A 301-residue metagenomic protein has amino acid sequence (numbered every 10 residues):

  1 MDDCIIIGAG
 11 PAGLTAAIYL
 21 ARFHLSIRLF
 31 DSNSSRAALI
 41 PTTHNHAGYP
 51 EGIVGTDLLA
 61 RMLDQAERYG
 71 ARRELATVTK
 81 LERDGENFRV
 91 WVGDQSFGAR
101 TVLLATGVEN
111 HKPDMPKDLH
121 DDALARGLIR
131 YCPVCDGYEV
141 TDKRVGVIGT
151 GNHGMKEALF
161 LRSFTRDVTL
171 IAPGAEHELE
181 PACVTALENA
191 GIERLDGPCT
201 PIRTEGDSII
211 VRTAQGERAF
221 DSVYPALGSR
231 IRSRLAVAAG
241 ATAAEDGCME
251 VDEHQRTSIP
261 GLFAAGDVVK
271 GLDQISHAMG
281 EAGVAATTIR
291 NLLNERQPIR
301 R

Functional and structural regions predicted by a protein language model:
M1-I5, R73-K143, I210-T213, S222-A226 (+2 more regions): FAD-binding core/adjacent interface of flavoenzyme oxidoreductases
C4-D57, G149-H177: Beta1-alpha1 glycine-rich phosphate/pyrophosphate-binding loop at the start of Rossmann-like nucleotide-binding domains
R22-L25, L159, S163-P173, A278-R301: Internal hydrophobic alpha-helix adjacent to the cofactor/substrate pocket in enzyme cavities
S32-S34, P41-R68, C183-P201: N-terminal glycine-rich dinucleotide-binding loop that anchors FAD/FMN and/or NAD(P) in oxidoreductases
A66-D84, R89-V90, F97-A99, F164-C248 (+1 more regions): A Rossmann-like FAD-binding core segment of flavoenzymes
H120-E139, L227-H277, V284-T287, N291: FAD-site-proximal beta/loop scaffold in flavoenzymes
G127-V134, R144-E157, L179: Active-site glycine-rich loop that binds ribose-phosphate moieties when present
